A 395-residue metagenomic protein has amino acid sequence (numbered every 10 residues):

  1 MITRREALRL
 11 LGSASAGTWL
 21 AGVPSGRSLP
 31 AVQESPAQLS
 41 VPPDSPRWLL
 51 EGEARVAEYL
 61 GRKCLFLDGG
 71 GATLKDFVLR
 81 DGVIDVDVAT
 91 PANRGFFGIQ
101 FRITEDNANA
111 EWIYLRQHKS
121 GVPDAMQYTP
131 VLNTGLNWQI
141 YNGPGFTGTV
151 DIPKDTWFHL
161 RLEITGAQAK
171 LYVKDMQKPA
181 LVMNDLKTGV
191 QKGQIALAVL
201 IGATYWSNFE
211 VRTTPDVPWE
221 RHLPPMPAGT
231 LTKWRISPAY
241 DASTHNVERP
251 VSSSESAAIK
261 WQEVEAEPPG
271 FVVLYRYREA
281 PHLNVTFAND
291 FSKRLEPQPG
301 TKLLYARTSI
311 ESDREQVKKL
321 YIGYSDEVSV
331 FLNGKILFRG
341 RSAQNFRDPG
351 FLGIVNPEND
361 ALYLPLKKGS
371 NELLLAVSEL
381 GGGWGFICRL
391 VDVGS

Functional and structural regions predicted by a protein language model:
E6-R27: N-terminal export signals
S35, V83-V88, A92-H118, T188 (+2 more regions): Accessory carbohydrate-binding/adhesion or oligomerization-edge regions at the termini of glycan-active proteins
R55-G70: Short carbohydrate-recognition loop motifs
L79-V83, S312-K319: Extended extracellular/luminal ectodomain segments enriched in beta-structured repeat modules
N137-H159: Short, aromatic/His-centered strand-loop micro-motif at the edge of beta-sheets
K154, F158-V182, E327-I336: Carbohydrate-binding surfaces in secreted/extracellular proteins
L181-Y205, F346-E358: Flexible glycan-contacting loops in extracellular carbohydrate-active proteins
V317-F331, L373: Aromatic-lined ligand-binding clefts that engage carbohydrates, nucleic acids, or primary amines
